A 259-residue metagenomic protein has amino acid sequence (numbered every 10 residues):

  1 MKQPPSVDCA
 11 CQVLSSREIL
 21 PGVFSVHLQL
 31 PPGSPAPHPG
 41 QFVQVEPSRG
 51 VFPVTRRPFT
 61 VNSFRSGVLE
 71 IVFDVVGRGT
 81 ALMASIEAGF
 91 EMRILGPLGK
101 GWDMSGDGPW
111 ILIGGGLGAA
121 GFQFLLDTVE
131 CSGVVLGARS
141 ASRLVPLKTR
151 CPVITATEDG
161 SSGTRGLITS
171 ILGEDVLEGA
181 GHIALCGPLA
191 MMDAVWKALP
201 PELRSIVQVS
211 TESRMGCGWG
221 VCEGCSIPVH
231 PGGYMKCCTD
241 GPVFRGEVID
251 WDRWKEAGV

Functional and structural regions predicted by a protein language model:
K2-A88: Ferredoxin-reductase
P37-G40, P58, F122, R165 (+2 more regions): A general structural signal for well-ordered alpha-helical segments in protein cores
S48-G50, P97, H230: Short, surface-exposed secondary-structure boundary micro-motifs
R78-R214: FNR/FR-type flavoprotein reductase catalytic core
G121, L189-A190, E212-V243: Local cysteine-cluster metal-coordination motifs and their immediate loop/turn environment, predominantly Fe-S cluster
P228, T239-V259: Short Fe-S-cluster ligation motifs
